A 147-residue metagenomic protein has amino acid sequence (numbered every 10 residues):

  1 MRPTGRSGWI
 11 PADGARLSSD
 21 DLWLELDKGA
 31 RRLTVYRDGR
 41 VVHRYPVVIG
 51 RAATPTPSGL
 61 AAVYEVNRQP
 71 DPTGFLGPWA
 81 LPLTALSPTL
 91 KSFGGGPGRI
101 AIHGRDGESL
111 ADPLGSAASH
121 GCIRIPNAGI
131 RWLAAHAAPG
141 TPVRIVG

Functional and structural regions predicted by a protein language model:
R2-L26, R37, H43, I49: Boundary regions of SH3-family modules and the immediately adjacent low-complexity/disordered segments in eukaryotic
T4, G14, L22, R51-P55 (+2 more regions): Exported/periplasmic cell-wall-interacting domains
L33: Gly/Thr-rich phosphate-binding beta-strand-loop-beta motif of the actin/hexokinase/Hsp70
Y36-R37, F75: Extracytoplasmic/periplasm-facing segments of secreted or lipoprotein envelope proteins
